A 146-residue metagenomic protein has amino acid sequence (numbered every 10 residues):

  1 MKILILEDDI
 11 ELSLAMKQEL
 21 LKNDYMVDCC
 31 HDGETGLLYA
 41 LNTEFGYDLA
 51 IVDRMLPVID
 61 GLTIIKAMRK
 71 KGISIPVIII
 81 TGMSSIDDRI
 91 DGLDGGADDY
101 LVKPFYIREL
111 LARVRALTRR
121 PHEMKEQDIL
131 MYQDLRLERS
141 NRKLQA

Functional and structural regions predicted by a protein language model:
M1-H122: N-terminal/domain-start alpha-helical segments
K2, A116-A146: Short, Lys/Arg-enriched segments at the junction into DNA-binding effector domains of transcriptional regulators
